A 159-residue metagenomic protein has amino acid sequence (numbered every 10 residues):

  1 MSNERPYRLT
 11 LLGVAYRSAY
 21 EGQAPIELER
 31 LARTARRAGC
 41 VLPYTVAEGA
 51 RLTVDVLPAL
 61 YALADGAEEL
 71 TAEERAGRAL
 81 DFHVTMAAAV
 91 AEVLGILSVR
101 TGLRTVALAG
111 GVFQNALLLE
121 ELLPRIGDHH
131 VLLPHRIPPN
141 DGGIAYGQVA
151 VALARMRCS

Functional and structural regions predicted by a protein language model:
M1-L103, L117-L123: A contiguous, well-structured pocket-lining segment that forms one wall/lid of small-molecule binding clefts in soluble
R17, F113-Q114, R136-P138, V151: Short, glycine-/Ser/Thr-/acidic-enriched flexible segments
A79, H83, G111, H135: Glycine- and other small-residue-rich loops at beta-strand/loop junctions that grip anionic moieties
T105-V106, L122-A145: Conserved phosphate-binding/catalytic loops in two-lobed NTP-binding clefts
V106-N115: Glycine-rich beta-strand-to-loop/alpha-helix junction loops that act as flexible
A116-L117, D141: Residues that form or flank phosphate/diphosphate-binding pockets in enzymes that use nucleotide phosphates
V149-S159: Acidic, glycine/GT-rich loop-and beta-edge segments that sit at the periphery of enzyme/chaperone cores
